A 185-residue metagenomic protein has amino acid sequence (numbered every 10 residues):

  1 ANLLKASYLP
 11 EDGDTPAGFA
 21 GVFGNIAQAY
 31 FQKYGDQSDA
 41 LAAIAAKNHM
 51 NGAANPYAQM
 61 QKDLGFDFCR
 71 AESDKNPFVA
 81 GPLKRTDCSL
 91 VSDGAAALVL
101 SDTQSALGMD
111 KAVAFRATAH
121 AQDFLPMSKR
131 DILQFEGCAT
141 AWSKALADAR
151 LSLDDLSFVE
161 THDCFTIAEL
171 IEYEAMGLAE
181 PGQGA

Functional and structural regions predicted by a protein language model:
A1-Y34: Flexible glycine-/small-residue-enriched beta->alpha junction loops that bind anionic phosphate/pyrophosphate groups
A1-Y8, Q59, Q122, A175: Cys-dependent condensing catalytic cores that perform Claisen condensation/acyl-transfer in fatty-acid/polyketide
Y30-G35, L107-G108, A141-D155: Phosphate/pyrophosphate-binding loops at sites that engage ATP/ADP/AMP, CoA/4′-phosphopantetheine, polyphosphate
D39-A46, D110-H120, L153-H162, G182-A185: Beta-strand segments within the central parallel beta-sheet cores of soluble alpha/beta enzyme folds
A42-I44, P77-T140, K144: Condensing-enzyme catalytic core mediating Claisen C-C bond formation in acyl metabolism
Q59-P77, K111-T118, L178-A185: Acidic-glycine-rich active-site phosphate/pyrophosphate-binding loop
A97, G137, A141-A149, A168-M176: Stable alpha-helical structural segments in soluble proteins, enriched in small hydrophobic residues
M127-D131, D163-G184: Short glycine/threonine-rich loop-to-helix capping motif typified by GTGT followed within a few residues by an Asp-Pro
